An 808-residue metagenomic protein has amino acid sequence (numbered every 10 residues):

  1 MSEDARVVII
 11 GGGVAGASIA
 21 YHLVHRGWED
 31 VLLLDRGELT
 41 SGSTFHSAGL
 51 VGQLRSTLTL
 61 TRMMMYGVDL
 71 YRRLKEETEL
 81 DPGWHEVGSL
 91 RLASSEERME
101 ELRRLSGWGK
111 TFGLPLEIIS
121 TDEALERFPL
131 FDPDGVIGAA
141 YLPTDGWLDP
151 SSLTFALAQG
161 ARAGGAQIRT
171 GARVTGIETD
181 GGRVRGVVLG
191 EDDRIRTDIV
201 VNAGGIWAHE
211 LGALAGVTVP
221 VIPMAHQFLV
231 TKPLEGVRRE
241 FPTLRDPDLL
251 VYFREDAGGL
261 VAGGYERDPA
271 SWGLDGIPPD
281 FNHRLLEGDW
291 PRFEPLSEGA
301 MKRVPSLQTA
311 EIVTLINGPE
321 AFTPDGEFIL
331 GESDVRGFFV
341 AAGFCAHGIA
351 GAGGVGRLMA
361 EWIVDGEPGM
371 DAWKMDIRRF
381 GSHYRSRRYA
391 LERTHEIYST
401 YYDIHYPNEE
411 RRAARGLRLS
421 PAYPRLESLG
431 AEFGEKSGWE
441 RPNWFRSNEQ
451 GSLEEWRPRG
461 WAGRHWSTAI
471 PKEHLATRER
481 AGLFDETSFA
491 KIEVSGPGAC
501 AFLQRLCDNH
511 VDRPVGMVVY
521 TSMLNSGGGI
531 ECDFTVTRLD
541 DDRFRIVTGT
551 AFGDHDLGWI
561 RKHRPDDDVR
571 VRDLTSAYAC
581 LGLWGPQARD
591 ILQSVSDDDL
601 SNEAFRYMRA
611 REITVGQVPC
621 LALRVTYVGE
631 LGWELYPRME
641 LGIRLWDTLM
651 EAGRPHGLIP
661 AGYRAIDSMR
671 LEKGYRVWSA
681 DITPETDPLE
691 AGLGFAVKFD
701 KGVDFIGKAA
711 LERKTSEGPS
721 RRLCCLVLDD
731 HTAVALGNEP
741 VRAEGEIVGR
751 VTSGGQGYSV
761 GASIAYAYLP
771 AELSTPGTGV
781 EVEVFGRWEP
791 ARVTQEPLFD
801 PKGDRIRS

Functional and structural regions predicted by a protein language model:
S2-A15, L32: Beta1/beta-strand and adjacent pyrophosphate-binding region of the FAD-binding site in flavoprotein oxidoreductases
S18, I177-G288, P295-L307, R385-E410 (+3 more regions): Flavin-dependent oxidoreductases
V24-T44: Glycine-rich FAD pyrophosphate-binding loop
A48-Q53, S89-R91, A215-R239, P295 (+4 more regions): Central beta-strand plus flanking loop segment that forms part of the substrate or channel wall within the catalytic
G49-R127, D248-F253, A257-G259, D280 (+6 more regions): Dinucleotide-binding Rossmann-like beta1-alpha1 core, especially the glycine-rich loop that anchors the ADP
L70-R73, H85, S94-G164, R169-T170 (+4 more regions): Flavin (FAD/FMN) cofactor-binding and adjacent substrate-gating region of FAD-dependent oxidoreductase domains
D248, E287-H405, E410-A414: C-terminal catalytic lobe of FAD-dependent flavoproteins
M370-D371, I377-S808: Glycine/proline-enriched, intrinsically flexible loops and inter-domain linkers
